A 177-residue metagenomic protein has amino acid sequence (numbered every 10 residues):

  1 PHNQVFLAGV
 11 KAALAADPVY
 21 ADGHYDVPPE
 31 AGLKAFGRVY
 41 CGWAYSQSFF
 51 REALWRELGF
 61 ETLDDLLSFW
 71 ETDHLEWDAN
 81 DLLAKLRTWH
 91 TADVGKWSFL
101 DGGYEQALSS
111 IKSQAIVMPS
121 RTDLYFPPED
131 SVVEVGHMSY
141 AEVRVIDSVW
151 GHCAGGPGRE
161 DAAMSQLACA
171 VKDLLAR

Functional and structural regions predicted by a protein language model:
P1, A92-D93, L124-P127, G151-A154: Flexible loop/turn segments at secondary-structure boundaries
P1-T72: Alpha/beta-hydrolase-fold enzymes
L66-F69, A84-A107: Active-site nucleophile elbow and catalytic-triad environment of alpha/beta-hydrolase enzymes
N80-A84, C169: Feature representing long, continuous alpha-helical segments
L100, S120, L124-D130: Conserved alpha/beta-hydrolase "acid-adjacent" motif
L108-K112, G136-S139: Short, conserved loop/helix-junction motifs that constitute active-site signature segments in enzyme catalytic cores
I111, V117-P119: Short beta-strand/loop motif that positions the catalytic acidic residue of the alpha/beta-hydrolase fold
V132-R177: Catalytic active-site module of serine/aspartate enzymes centered on a nucleophile-bearing elbow/loop
